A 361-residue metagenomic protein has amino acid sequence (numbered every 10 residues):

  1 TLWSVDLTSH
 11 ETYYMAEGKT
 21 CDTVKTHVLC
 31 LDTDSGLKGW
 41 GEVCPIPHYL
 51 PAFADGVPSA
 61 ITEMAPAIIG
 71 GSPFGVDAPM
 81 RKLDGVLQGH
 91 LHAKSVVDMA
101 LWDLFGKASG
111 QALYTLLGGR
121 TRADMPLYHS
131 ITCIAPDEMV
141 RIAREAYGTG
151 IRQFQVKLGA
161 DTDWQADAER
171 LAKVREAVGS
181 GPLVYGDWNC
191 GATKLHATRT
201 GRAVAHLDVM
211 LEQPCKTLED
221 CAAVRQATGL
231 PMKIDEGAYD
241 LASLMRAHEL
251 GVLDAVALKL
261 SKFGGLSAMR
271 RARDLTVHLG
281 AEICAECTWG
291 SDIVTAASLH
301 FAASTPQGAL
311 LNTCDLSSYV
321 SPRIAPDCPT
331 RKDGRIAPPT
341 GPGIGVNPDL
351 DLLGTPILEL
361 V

Functional and structural regions predicted by a protein language model:
T1-W40, C44-P51, S317-P322: Structured beta-strand/loop patches that form or line metal/cofactor-binding pockets in enzymes
L29, G36, M64, V97 (+9 more regions): Conserved, mostly hydrophobic/aromatic
D32-A108: Metal- or metallocofactor-binding catalytic centers and their adjacent structured scaffolds across diverse enzyme
G39-G41, M125-I131, F154-V156, V184-W188 (+5 more regions): Hydrophobic faces of well-ordered beta-strands that scaffold small-molecule active sites in alpha/beta enzyme cores
H92-T132: Glycine-rich, aromatic-flanked loop segments that form ligand/cofactor-binding clefts across common enzyme folds
G118-T228: Metal-dependent enolase-superfamily TIM-barrel catalytic cores that perform enediolate-based chemistry
K216-P231, Y239-R335: Shared catalytic-loop signature of beta/alpha-barrel
P322-V361: C-terminal extensions of enzymes
